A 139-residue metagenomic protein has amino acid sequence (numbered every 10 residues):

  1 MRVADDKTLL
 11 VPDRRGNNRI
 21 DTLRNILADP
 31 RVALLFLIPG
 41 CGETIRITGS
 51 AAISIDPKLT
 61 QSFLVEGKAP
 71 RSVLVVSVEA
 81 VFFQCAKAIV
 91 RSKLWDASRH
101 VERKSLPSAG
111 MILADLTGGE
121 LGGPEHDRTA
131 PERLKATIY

Functional and structural regions predicted by a protein language model:
M1-Y139: Binding-site signature for planar aromatic cofactors or substrates
